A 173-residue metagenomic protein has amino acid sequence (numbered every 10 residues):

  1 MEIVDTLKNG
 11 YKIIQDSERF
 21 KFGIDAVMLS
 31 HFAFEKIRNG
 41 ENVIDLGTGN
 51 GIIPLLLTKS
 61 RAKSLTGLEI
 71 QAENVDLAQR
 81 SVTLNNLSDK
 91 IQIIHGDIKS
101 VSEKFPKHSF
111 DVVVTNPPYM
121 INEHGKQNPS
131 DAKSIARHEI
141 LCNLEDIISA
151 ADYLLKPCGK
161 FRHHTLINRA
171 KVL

Functional and structural regions predicted by a protein language model:
M1-I37: Class I SAM-dependent transferase core
I13, I91-I93, F161: Generic structural signal for residues in well-ordered beta-strands
Q15, H95-G96, T165: Short loop/edge segments at beta-strand edges and connector loops that shape dinucleotide/nucleotide cofactor-binding
E18, L141-L173: Conserved Class I SAM-dependent methyltransferase catalytic core
H31-T115, M120-E123: Conserved SAM/SAH cofactor-binding pocket of Class I
P117-D146: Mobile active-site "lid"/loop adjacent to the S-adenosyl-L-methionine
